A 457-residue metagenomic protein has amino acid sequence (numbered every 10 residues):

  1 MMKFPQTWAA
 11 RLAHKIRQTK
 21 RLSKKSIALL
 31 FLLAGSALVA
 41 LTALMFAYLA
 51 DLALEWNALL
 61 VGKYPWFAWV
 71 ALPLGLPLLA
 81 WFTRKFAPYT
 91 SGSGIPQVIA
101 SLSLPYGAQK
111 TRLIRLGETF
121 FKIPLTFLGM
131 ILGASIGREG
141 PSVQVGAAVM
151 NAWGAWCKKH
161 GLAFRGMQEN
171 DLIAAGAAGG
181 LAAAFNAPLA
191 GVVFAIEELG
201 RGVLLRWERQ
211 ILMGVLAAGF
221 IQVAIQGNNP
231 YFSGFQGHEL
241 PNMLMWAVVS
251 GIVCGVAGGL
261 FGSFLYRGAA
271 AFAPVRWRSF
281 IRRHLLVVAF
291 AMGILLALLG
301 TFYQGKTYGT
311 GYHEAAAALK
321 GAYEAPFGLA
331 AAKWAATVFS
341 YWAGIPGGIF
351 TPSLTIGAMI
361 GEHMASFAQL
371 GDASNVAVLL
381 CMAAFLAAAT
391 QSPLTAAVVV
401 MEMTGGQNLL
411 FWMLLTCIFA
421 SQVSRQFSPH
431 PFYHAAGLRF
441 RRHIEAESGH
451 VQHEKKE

Functional and structural regions predicted by a protein language model:
M1-E457: Alpha-helical transmembrane segments and immediately membrane-proximal extracytoplasmic
